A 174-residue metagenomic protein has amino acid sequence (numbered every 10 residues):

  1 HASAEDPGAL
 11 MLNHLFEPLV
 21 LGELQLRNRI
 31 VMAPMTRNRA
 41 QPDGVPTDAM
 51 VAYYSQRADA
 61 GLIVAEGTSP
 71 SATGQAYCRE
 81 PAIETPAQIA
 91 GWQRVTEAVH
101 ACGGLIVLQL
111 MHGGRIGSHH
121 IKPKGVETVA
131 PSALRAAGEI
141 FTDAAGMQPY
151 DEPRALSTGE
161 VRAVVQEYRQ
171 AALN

Functional and structural regions predicted by a protein language model:
H1-L10: Short, Lys/Arg-enriched N-terminal segments with co-localized hydrophobic residues within the first ~10-30 amino acids
M11-V31, V99: N-terminal amphipathic alpha-helix/helix-capping segment at the start of soluble metabolic enzymes
R29-V31, L62-V64, L105-V107: Structural preference for beta-strand elements that scaffold enzyme active sites
M32, R57, V99, L108: Conserved, mostly hydrophobic/aromatic
V51-S71: Catalytic domains of carbohydrate-active enzymes, especially glycoside hydrolases
V64-I89, L110-P123: Glycine-rich, proline-tolerant flexible connector loops at the mouths of alpha/beta enzymes
Q93-A101: Surface-exposed amphipathic alpha-helices with a cationic face
L105, M111-N174: Non-globular sequence segments
